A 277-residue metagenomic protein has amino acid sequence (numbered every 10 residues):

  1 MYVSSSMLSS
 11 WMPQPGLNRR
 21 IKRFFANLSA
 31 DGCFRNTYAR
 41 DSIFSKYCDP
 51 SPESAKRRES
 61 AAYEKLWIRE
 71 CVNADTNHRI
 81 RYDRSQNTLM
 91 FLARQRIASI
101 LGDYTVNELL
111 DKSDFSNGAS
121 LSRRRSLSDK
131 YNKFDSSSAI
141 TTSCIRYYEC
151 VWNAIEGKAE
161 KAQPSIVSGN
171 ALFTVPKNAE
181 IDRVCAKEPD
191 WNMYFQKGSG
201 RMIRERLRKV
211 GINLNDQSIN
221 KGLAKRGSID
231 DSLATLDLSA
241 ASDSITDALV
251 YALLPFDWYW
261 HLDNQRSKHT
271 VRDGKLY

Functional and structural regions predicted by a protein language model:
M1-S168, F173: Non-catalytic, polymerase-adjacent accessory regions of viral genome-replication enzymes
A154-Y277: Core nucleotidyl-transferase/polymerase catalytic module
